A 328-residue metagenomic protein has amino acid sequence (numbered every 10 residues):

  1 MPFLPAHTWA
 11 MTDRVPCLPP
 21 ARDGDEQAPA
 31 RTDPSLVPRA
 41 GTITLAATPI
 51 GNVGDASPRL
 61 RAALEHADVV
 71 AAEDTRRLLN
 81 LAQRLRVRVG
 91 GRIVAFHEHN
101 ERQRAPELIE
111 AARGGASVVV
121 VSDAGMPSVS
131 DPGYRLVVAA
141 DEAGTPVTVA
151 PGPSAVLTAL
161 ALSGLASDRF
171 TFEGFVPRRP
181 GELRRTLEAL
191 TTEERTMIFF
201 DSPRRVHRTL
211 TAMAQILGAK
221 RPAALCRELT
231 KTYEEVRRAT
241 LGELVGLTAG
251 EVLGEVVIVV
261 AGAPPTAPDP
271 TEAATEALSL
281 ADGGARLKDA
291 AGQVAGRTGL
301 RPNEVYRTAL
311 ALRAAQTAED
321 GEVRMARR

Functional and structural regions predicted by a protein language model:
F3, H7-S35, A40, A116-S117 (+2 more regions): A contiguous loop/helix-start segment that scaffolds small-molecule binding in enzyme catalytic cores
F3, T8-H97: Glycine-rich, flexible N-terminal cofactor/catalytic loop recognition
L64-V70, G144-T148, T196-M197: Short active-site oxyanion
A72, V149-G152, F199, L225: General beta-strand structural signal in soluble alpha/beta enzymes
A95-R102, V176-P177: Conserved helicase motor
V120: Acidic/polar, glycine-anchored loop/turn motif associated with catalytic or activation segments that engage anionic
S128-A143, L210-A214: Short Gly/Thr/Asp-enriched flexible loops that form oxyanion-binding sites at enzyme active sites
Y134-E193: Class I SAM-dependent methyltransferase SAM-binding "motif I" and its flanking Rossmann-like core
